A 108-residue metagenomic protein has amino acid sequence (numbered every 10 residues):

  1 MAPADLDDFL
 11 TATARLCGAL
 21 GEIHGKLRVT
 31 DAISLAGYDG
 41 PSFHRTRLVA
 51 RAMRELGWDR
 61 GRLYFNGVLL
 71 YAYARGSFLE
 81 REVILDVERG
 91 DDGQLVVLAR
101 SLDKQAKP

Functional and structural regions predicted by a protein language model:
M1-P108: DNA transaction DNA-binding modules
